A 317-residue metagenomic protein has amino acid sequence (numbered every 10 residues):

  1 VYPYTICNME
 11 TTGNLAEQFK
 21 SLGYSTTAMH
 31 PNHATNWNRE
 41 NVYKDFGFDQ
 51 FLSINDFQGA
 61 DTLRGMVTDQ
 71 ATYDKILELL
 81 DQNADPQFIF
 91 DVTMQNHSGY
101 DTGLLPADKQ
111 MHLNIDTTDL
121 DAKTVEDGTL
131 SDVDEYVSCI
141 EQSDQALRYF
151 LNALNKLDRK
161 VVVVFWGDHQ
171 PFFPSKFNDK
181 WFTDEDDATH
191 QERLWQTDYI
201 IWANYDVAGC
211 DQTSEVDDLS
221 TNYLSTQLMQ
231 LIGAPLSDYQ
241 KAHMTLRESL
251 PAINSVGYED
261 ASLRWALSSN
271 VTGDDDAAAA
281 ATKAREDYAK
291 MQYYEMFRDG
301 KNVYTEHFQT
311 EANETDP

Functional and structural regions predicted by a protein language model:
V1-P317: Solvent-exposed soluble domains appended to multi-pass membrane proteins
